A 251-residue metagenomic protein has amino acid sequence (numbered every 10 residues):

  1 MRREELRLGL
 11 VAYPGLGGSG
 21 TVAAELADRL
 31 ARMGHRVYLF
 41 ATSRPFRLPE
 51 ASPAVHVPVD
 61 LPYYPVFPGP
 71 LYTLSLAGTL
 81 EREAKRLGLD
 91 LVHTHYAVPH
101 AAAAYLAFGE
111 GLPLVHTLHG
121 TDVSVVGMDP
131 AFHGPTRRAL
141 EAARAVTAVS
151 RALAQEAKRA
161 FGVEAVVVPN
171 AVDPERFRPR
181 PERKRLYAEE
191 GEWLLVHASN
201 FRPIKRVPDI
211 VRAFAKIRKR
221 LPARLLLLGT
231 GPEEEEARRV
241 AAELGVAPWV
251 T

Functional and structural regions predicted by a protein language model:
M1-L6, R180-L194, R220: Nucleotide-sugar donor-binding and catalytic loop/hinge architecture of NDP-sugar-dependent glycosyltransferases
L10-G17, A23, D28-L74, G231: N-terminal strand-loop element at the rim of the active site of nucleotide-sugar-dependent glycosyltransferases
V11, T147, A188-F214, L226: Conserved donor-binding/catalytic core segment of Leloir-type glycosyltransferases
S43, A152, A171: Carbohydrate-associated surface elements
T73, L91-G111, L118: An aromatic- and histidine-rich active-site surface loop
L89, A107, L112-P130, A142-A145: A short, histidine- and acid-enriched strand-loop-helix "catalytic/donor-clamping" loop that lines the nucleotide-sugar
V126-G127, V172-L186: Acidic anion/phosphate-binding donor-loop and adjacent secondary structure in glycosyltransferase catalytic cores
E235-T251: Nucleotide-activated donor-binding/catalytic signature segment of Leloir-type glycosyltransferases, i.e., the conserved
